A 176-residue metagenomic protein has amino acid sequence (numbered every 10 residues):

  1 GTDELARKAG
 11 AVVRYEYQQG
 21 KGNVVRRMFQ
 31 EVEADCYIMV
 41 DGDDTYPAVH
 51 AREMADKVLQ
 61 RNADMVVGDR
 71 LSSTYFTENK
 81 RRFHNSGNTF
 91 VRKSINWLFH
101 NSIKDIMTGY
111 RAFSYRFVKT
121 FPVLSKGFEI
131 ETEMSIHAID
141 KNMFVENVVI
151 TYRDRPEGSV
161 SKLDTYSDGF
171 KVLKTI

Functional and structural regions predicted by a protein language model:
G1-A9: Acidic helix N-cap motif at the loop->helix transition within catalytic regions of sugar-transfer enzymes
T2, M28, D43, V66 (+4 more regions): Residue-level signature of catalytic and energy-coupling elements of molecular machines, predominantly ATP/GTP-dependent
A9-G10, K141: Short, structured coil segments at secondary-structure junctions
E16-V32, C36, A48-F128, R155-F170: Acceptor/aglycone-binding surface of glycosyltransferases and processive sugar-polymer synthases
P47, I130-H137: Short active-site alpha-helical segment characteristic of glycosyltransferases and processive polysaccharide synthases
N101-S102, V123-K126, S135-R153: Catalytic donor-sugar/metal-binding loop of nucleotide-sugar-dependent glycosyltransferases
